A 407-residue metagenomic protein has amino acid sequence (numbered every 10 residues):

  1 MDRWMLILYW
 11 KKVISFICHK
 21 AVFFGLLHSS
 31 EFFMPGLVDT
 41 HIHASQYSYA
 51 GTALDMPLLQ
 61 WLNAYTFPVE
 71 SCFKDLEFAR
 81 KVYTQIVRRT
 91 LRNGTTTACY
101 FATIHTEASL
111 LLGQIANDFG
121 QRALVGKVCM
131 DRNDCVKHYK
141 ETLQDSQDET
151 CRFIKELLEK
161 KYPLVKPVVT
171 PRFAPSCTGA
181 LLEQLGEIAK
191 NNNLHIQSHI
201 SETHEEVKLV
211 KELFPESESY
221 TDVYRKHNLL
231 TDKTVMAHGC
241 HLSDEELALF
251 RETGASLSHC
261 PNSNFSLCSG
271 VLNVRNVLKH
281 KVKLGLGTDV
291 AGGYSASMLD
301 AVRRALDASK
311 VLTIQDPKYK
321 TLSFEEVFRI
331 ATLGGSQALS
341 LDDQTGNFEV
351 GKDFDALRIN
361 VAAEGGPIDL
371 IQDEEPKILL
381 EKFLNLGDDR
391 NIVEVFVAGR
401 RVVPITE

Functional and structural regions predicted by a protein language model:
I7, V13, S30, H41 (+14 more regions): Divalent metal-coordination and catalytic microenvironments
L8-W61, T84, L91-R92: Replace "His-x-His-based motif
E31-F33, A50-Q121, D145-Y162: Alpha-helical scaffold segments that flank or form the walls of functional sites
S48-K81, K127, R132-Q144, T203-K233 (+2 more regions): Active-site gating loops and adjacent loop-to-helix segments of metal-dependent hydrolytic enzymes
E107-C240, E245: Metal-coordinating catalytic core of metallo-dependent amide/deamination hydrolases
K226-K233, V274-I368: His/Asp/Glu-enriched, well-ordered alpha-helical/loop segment that forms or immediately abuts the divalent-metal
L242, E246-A255, C260-S266: Long hydrophobic segments that form regular secondary structure
D353-E407: C-terminal cap of metal-dependent C-N hydrolases
